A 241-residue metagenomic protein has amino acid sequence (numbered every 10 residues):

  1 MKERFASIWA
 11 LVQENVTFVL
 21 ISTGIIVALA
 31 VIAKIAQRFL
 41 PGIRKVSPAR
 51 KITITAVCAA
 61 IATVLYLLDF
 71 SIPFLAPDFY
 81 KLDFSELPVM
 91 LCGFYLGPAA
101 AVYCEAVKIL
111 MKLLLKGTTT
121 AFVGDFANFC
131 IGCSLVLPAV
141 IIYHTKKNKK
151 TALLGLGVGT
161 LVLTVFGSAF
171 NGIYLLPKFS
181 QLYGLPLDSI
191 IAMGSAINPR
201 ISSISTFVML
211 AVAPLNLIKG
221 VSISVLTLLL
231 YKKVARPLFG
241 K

Functional and structural regions predicted by a protein language model:
M1-K241: Loop-helix junctions at membrane interfaces
